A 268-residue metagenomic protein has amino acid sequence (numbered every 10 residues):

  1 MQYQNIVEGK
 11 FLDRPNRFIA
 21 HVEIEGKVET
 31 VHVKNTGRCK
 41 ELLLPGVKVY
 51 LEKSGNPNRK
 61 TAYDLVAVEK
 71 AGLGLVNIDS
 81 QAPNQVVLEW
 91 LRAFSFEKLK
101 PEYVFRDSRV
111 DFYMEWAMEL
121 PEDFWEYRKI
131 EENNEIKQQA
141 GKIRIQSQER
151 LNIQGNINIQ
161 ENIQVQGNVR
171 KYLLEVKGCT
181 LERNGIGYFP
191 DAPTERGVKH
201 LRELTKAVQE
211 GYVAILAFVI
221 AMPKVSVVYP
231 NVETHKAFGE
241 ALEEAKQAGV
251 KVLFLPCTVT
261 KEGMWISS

Functional and structural regions predicted by a protein language model:
G9, D111-W125, N134, I163 (+2 more regions): Conserved catalytic cores of phosphodiester-cleaving nucleases, focusing on short active-site segments
N16-H21: Short aromatic-glycine-enriched beta-strand elements
V28-E41: Beta-strand/loop nucleic-acid-binding surfaces
K40, L73-P101, E132, E161: Acidic-basic catalytic patches of nuclease active cores, encompassing PD-(D/E)XK and other metal-cofactor nuclease
V47-N56, P256: Flexible glycine-rich surface loops and low-complexity tracts that mediate binding to linear polymers
N56-A67: Short, Lys/Arg- and Gly-enriched loop/turn segments at beta-strand edges
V176-E195, R202-T234: Nucleic-acid nuclease catalytic cores
A221-S268: Domain-level recognition of nuclease-like catalytic cores that cleave nucleotide substrates
